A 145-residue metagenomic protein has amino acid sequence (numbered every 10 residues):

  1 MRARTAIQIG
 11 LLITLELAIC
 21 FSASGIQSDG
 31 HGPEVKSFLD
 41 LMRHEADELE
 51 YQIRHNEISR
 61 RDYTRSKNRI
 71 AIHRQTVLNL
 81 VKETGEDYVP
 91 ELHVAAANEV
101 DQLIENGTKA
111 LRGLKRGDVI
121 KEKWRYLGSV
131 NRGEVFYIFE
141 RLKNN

Functional and structural regions predicted by a protein language model:
M1-L11: Bacterial N-terminal signal peptides that target proteins for export
R2, F21-N145: Acidic, Ser/Pro/Thr-rich low-complexity regulatory regions and the short amphipathic helical interaction modules they
I9-C20: Bacterial N-terminal signal peptides
